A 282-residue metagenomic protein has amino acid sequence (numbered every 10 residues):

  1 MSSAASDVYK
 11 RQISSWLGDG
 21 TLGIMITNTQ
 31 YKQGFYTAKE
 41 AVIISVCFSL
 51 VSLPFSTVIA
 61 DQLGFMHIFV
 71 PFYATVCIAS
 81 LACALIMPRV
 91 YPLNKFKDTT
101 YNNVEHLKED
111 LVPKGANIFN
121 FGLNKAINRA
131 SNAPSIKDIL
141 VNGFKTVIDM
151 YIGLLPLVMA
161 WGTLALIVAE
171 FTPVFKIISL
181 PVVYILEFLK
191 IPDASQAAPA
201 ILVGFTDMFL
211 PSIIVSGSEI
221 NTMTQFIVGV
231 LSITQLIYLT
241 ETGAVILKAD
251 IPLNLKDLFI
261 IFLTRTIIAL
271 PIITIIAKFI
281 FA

Functional and structural regions predicted by a protein language model:
M1, N128-I220: Transmembrane helical segments that form the transport core of multi-pass membrane transport proteins
S2, L93-T146: Intrinsically disordered, low-complexity non-transmembrane regions of multi-pass membrane transporters
S2-Y9: Short, small-residue-biased leader/transition segments that mark boundaries at the very start of proteins
Y9-G18: Helix-loop-helix module between adjacent transmembrane segments
G18-L22, L50, I177-I185, G204-L210 (+1 more regions): Hydrophobic alpha-helical segments embedded in the membrane of multi-pass proteins
G18-T21, C77, L155, M159 (+1 more regions): Residue-level signal for the membrane-embedded core of alpha-helical transmembrane segments, especially mid-helix
Q30, G34-M87, M208-A282: C-terminal transmembrane helix pair
G34, V90-T99, V168, T172-K176 (+2 more regions): Membrane-interfacial segments
